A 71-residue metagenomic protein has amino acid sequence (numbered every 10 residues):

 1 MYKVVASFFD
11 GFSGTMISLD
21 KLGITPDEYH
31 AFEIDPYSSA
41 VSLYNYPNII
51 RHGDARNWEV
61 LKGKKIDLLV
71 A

Functional and structural regions predicted by a protein language model:
M1-A71: Conserved active-site and SAM-binding loop architecture of S-adenosyl-L-methionine-dependent nucleic-acid
